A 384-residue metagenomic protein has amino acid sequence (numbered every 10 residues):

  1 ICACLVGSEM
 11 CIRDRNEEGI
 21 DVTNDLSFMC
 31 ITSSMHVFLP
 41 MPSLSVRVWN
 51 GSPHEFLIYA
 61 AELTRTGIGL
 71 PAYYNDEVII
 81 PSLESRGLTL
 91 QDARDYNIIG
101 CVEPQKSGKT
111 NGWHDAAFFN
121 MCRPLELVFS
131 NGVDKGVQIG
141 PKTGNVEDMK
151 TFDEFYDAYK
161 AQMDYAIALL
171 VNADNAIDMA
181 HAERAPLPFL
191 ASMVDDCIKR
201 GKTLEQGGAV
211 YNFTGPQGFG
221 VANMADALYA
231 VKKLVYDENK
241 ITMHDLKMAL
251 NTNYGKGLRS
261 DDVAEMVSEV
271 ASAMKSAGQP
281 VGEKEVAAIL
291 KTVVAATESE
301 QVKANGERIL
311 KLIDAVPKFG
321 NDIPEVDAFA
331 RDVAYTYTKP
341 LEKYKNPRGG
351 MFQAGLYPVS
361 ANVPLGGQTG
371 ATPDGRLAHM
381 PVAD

Functional and structural regions predicted by a protein language model:
I1-A3, S8-E9, R13-D384: Conserved catalytic cores of very large enzyme subunits
